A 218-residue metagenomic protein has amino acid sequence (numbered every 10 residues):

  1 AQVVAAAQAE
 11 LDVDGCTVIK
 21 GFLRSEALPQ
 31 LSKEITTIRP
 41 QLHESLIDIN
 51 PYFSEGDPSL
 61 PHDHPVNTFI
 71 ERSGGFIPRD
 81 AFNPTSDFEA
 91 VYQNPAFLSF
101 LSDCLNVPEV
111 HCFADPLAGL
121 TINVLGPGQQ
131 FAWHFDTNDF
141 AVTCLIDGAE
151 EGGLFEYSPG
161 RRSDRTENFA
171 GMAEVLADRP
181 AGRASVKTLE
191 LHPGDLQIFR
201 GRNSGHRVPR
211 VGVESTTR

Functional and structural regions predicted by a protein language model:
A1-Q2, D12, F22-A96: Non-heme Fe(II)-dependent double-stranded beta-helix
T17-G21: Short, well-ordered beta-strand elements within core beta-sheets of diverse protein domains
L23-S25, D147-A149, R162, N203-G205: Short, solvent-exposed loop/turn segments at secondary-structure junctions
A81-E89, L98-L196: Catalytic core of non-heme Fe(II) oxygenases with the double-stranded beta-helix
F131, G205-G212: Short beta-strand His + acidic residue motifs that chelate non-heme Fe in jelly-roll/DSBH and cupin folds
E156, G160, R210-R218: Non-heme Fe(II)/2-oxoglutarate
